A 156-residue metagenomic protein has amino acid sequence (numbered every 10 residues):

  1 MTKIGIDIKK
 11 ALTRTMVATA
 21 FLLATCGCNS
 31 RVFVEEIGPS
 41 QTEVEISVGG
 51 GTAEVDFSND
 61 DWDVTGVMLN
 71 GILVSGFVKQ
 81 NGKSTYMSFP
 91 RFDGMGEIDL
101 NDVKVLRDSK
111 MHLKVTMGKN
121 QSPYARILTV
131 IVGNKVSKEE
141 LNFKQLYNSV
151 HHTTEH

Functional and structural regions predicted by a protein language model:
M1-K10: N-terminal secretory signal peptides that target proteins for export/translocation
A24-G27: C-terminal motif of bacterial Sec signal peptides marking the signal peptidase cleavage site
N29-V32: Bacterial signal peptide processing site
I37-D56: Post-signal peptide N-terminal segment of mature Sec-exported envelope proteins
T52, D56-H112: Surface-exposed binding patches on compact interaction domains or structured appendages
S109-Q121: Short, hydrophobic beta-strand segments
P123-K135: A short beta-strand micro-motif common to beta-rich folds, especially ectodomain repeats
V136-H156: C-terminal edge beta-strand
